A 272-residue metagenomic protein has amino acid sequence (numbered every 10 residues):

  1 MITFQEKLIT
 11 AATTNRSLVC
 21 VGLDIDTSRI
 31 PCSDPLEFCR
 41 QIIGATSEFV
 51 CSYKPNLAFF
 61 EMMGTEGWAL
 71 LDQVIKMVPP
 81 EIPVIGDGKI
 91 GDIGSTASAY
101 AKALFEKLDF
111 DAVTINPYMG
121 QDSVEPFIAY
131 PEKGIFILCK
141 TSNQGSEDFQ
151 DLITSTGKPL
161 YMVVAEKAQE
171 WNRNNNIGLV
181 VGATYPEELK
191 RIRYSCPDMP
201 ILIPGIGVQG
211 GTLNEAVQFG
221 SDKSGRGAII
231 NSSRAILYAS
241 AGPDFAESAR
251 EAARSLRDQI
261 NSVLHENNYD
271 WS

Functional and structural regions predicted by a protein language model:
M1-E81, T156, D244-N261, H265: Conserved N-terminal beta1-alpha1 strand-loop-helix module at the mouth
A12-T14, I43-F49, Q73-P80, P126-P131 (+2 more regions): Acidic (Asp/Glu)-rich catalytic clusters
N15-V19, F49-C51, P80-I82, D111 (+4 more regions): Short, well-ordered coil/turn segments that N-cap beta-strands
V21, Y53, D87, V113 (+2 more regions): Conserved, mostly hydrophobic/aromatic
D26-T27, D92-V180, D198: Conserved anion-binding
M62-M77, I93-A97, P117-E132, T184-Y194 (+1 more regions): Active-site-adjacent beta->alpha loops and helix N-cap segments on the catalytic face of soluble alpha/beta enzymes
A183-N231, A235-I236: A C-terminal functional module that forms or caps the active site or interfaces directly with catalytic machinery
E215-G227, Y238-W271: C-terminal helical cap(s) of enzyme catalytic domains, especially alpha/beta-barrels
